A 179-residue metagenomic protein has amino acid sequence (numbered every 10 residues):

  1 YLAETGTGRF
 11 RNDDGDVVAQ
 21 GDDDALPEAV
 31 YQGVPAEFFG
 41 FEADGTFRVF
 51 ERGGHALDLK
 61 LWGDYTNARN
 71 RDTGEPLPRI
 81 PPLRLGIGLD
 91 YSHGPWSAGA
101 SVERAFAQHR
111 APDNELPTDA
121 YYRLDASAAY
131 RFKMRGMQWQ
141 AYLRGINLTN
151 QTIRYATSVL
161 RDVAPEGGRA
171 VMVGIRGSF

Functional and structural regions predicted by a protein language model:
Y1-L2, A107-R110, Y130-F179: C-terminal beta-signal and adjacent terminal beta-strands/loops of Gram-negative outer-membrane beta-barrel proteins
Y1-T5, F10, D14-Q108: Gram-negative outer-membrane beta-barrel transporters
N12, Y31-G33, N114, N147-N150: Asparagine-centered polar/low-complexity signal
E37, H55, P81, A120-Y122 (+2 more regions): Residue-level preference for beta-strand/loop junctions
A43, L61, L89, A100 (+4 more regions): Hydrophobic, well-ordered secondary-structure elements that form the walls of internal hydrophobic environments
F50-N70, S127-T149: Long, low-complexity, intrinsically disordered polar/charged segments
P82-H93, Y122-Y130, R161, R169-I175: Feature captures outer-membrane beta-barrel proteins of Gram-negative bacteria and organelles
P112-T118: Short, surface-exposed loop/helix-turn segments at secondary-structure junctions that function as lids/hinges flanking
